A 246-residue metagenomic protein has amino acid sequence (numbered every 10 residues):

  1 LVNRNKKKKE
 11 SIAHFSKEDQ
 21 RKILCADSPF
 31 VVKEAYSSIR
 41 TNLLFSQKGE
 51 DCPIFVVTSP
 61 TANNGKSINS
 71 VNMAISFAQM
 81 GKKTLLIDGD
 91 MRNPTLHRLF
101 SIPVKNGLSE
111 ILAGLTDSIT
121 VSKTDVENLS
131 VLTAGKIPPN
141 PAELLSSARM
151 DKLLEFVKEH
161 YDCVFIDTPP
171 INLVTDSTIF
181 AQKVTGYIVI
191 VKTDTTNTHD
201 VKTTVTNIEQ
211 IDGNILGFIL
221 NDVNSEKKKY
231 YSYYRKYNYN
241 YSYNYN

Functional and structural regions predicted by a protein language model:
L1-N246: P-loop NTP-binding module
